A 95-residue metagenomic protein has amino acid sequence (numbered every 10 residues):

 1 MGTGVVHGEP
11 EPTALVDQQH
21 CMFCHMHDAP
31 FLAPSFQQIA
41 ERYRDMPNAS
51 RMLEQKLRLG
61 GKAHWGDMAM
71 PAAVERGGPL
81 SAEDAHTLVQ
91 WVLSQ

Functional and structural regions predicted by a protein language model:
M1-E9, V89-Q95: Post-cleavage N-terminal segment of exported redox proteins
G2, Y43-R44, R51-M52, H64 (+1 more regions): Short alpha-helix boundary/capping motifs
V6, P30, P47-N48, G78-E83: Soluble non-cytosolic domains of exported or imported proteins
T13, D17, F23-L59: Gly/Gly-Pro-rich "capping" loops immediately C-terminal to redox-active cysteine motifs in periplasmic/lumenal
D28, G60-H64, Q95: A general structural signal marking secondary-structure boundaries and capping sites
P34-A40, L59-A85: Axial heme c-ligation environment in periplasmic c-type cytochrome domains
Y43-M46, G77, Q95: Short coil/turn helix-boundary motifs
E54, A82-V89: Short, well-structured alpha-helical segments
